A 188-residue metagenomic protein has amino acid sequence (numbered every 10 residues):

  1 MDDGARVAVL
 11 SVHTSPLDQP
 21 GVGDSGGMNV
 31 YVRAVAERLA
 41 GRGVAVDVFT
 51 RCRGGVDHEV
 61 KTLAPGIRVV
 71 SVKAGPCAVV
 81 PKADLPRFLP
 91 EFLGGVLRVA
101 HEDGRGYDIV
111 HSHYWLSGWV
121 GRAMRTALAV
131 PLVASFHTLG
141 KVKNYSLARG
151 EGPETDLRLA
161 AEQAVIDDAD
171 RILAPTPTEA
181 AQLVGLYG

Functional and structural regions predicted by a protein language model:
M1-S71: N-terminal subdomain of nucleotide-sugar transferases
A5, D108, D170: Conserved acidic residues
V7-A8, R125-Y145, T155, L173: Active-site proximal beta-strand in glycosyltransferases
G23-S25, V133, K141-A164: Nucleotide-sugar donor phosphate/pyrophosphate-binding loop at the beta->alpha transition of glycosyltransferases
T50, Y114, T138, T176-T178: Helix N-cap/beta->alpha junction signal
C52-G54, D156, A164-G188: A short, active-site helix/loop in glycosyltransferases that binds the activated sugar's phosphate group
I67-H101: A short, charged, and often flexible helix/loop element on the N-terminal side of the glycosyltransferase catalytic
A100-S117, G121, V130-P131: Short N-terminal targeting/anchoring amphipathic segment
